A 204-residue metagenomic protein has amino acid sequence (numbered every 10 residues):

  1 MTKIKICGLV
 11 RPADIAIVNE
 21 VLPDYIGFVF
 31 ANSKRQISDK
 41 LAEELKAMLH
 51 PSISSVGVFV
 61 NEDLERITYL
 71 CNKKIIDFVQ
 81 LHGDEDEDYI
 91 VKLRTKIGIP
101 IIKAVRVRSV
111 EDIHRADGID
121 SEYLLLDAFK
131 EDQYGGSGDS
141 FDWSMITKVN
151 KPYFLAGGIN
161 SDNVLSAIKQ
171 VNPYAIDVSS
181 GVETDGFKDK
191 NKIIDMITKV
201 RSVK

Functional and structural regions predicted by a protein language model:
M1-K204: Conserved N-terminal beta1-alpha1 strand-loop-helix module at the mouth
